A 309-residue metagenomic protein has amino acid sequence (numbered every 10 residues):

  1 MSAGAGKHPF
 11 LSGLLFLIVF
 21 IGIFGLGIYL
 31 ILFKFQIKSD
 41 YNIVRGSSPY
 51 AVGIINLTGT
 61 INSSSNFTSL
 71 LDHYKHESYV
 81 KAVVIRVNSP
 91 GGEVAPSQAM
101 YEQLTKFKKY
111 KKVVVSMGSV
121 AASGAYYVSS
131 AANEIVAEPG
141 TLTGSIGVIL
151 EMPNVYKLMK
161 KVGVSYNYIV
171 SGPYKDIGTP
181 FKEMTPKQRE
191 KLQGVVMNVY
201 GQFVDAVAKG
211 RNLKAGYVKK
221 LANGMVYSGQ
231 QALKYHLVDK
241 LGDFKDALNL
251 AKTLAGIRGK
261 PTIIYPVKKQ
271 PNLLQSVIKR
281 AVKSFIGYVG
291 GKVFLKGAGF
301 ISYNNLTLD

Functional and structural regions predicted by a protein language model:
M1-V115, V120-A121, E134-E138, E151-D309: N-terminal organellar transit peptides
A121-G124, L142-I146: Short gly/pro/ser/thr-enriched loop/turn and capping motifs at secondary-structure boundaries
Y127-V128, L158: Hydrophobic/aromatic ligand-binding patch that stacks against planar heteroaromatic rings of cofactors or nucleotides
V128-S129, A232: Hydrophobic/aromatic residues within transmembrane alpha-helices of multi-pass small-molecule transporters
